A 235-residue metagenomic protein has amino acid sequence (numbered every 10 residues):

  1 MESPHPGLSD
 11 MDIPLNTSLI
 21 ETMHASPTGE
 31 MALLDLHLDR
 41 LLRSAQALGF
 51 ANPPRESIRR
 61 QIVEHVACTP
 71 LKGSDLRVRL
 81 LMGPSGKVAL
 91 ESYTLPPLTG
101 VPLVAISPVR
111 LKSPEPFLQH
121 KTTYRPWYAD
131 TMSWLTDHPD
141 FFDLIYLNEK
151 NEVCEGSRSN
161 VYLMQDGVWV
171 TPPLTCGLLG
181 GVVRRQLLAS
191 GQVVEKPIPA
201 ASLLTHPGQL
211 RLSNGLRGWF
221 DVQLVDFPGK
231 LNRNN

Functional and structural regions predicted by a protein language model:
M1-R77, L81-N235: Helix-start/capping segments and mature chain N-termini
